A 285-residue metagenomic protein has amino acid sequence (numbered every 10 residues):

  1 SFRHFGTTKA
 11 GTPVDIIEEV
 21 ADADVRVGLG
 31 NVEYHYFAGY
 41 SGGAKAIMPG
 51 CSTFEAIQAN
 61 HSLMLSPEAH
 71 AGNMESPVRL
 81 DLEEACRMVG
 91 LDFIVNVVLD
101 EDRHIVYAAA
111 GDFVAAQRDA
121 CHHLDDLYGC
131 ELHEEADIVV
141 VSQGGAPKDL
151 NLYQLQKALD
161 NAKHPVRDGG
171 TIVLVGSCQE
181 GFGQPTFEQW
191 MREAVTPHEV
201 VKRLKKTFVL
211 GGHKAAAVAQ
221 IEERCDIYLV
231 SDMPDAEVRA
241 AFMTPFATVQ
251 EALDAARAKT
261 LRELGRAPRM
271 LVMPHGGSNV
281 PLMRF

Functional and structural regions predicted by a protein language model:
S1-Y40: An acidic, phosphate/nucleotide-engaging active-site surface
V14-A23, H35-Y36, M48, L82-C86 (+4 more regions): A generic local secondary-structure boundary/capping motif
V27-L29, I138-S142, V173, L271-V272: Structural motif
L29, H35-A38, A56-A59, H104 (+4 more regions): Short helix/loop capping segments that flank catalytic or ligand/cofactor-binding pockets
V32-E33, S41-V95: Mobile "lid/hinge" segments at catalytic clefts and subdomain interfaces of large enzymes
A69-A146: Membrane-embedded hairpin module used as a gating/binding unit in multi-pass transport and secretion proteins
G144-Q154: Short, glycine-rich nucleotide/cofactor-binding loops
L155-Q156, D160-F285: C-terminal non-catalytic interaction/assembly regions of soluble proteins
